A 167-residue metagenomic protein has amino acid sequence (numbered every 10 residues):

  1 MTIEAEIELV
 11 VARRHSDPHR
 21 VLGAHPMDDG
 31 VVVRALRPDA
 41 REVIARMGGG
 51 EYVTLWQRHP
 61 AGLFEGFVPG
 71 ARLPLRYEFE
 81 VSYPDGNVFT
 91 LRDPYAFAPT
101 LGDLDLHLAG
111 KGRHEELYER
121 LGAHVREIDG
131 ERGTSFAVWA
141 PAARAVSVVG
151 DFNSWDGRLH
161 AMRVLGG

Functional and structural regions predicted by a protein language model:
M1-D39, L91-R144: Non-catalytic, glycine-rich low-complexity segments
A24, V32-P74, E80-A96, A137-G167: Aromatic-rich carbohydrate-binding modules that target alpha-glucans
